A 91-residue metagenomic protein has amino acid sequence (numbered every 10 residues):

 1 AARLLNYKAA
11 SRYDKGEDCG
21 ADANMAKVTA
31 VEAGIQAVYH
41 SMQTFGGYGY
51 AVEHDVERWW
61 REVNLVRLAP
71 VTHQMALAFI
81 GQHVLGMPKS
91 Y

Functional and structural regions predicted by a protein language model:
A1-Y91: Alpha-helical interface subdomain recognition
